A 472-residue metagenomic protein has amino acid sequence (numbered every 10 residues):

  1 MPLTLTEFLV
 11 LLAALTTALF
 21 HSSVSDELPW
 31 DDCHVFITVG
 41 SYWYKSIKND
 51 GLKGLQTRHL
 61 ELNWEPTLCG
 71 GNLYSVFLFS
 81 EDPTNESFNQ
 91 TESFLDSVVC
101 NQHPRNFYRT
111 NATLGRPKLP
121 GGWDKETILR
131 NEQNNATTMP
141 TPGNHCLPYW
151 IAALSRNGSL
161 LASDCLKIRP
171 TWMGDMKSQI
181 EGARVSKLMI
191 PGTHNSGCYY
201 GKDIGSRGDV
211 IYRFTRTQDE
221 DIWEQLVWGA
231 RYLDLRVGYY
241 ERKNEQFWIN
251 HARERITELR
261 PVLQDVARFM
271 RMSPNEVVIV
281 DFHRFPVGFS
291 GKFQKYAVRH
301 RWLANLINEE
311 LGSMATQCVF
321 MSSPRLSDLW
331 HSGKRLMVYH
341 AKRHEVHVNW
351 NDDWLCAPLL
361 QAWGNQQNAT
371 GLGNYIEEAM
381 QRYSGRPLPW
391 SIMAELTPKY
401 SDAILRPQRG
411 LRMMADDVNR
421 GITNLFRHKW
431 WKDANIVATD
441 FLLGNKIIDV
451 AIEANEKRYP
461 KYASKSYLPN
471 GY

Functional and structural regions predicted by a protein language model:
T4-H21: Cleavable N-terminal signal peptides of Sec/SRP-targeted secreted and luminal proteins
L19-W228, E241-M272, V277, K292 (+2 more regions): Long, acidic (Asp/Glu-rich), low-complexity accessory segments flanking structured domains
R236, V280, V338, V437: Conserved, mostly hydrophobic/aromatic
V237-Y239, R284-P286, K342: A mature extracytoplasmic/lumenal domain signature
E258-M314: Catalytic cores of phosphodiester-bond-cleaving enzymes
Q294-E310, N349-W354, D449-E456: Short, aromatic/basic amphipathic alpha-helical patches
G312-K429: Surface-exposed substrate-engagement region within the catalytic domains of secreted or surface-exposed extracellular
